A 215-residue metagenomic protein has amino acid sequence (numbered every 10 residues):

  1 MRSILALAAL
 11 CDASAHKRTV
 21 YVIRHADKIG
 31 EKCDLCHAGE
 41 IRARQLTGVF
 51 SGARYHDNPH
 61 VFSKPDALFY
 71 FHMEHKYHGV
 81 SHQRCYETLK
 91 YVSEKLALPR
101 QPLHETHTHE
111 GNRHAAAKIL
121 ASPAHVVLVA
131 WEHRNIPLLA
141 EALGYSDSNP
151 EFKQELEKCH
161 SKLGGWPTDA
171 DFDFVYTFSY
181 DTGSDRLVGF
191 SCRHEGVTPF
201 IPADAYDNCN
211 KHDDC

Functional and structural regions predicted by a protein language model:
R2-A13: Cleavable N-terminal signal peptides of Sec/SRP-targeted secreted and luminal proteins
A15-A124, N135-C215: Active-site-proximal alpha-helix that buttresses catalytic centers in soluble enzyme cores
A130-E132: Short beta-strand segments
